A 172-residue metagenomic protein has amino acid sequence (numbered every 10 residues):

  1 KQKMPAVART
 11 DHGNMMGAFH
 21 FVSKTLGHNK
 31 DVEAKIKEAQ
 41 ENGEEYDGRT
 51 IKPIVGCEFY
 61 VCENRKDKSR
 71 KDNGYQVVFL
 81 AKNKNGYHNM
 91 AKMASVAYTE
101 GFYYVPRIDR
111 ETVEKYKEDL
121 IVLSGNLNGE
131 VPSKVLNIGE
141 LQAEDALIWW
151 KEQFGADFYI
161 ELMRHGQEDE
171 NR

Functional and structural regions predicted by a protein language model:
K1-R172: Phosphodiester-processing cores and adjacent nucleic acid-binding clamps
